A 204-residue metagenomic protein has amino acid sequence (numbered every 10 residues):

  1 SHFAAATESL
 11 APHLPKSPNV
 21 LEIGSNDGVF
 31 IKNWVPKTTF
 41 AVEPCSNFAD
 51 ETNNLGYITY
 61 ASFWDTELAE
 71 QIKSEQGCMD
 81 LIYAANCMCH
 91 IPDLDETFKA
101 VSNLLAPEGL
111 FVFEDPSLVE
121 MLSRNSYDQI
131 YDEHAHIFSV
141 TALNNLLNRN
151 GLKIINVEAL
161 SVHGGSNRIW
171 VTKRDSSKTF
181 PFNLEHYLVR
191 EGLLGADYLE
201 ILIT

Functional and structural regions predicted by a protein language model:
S1-E51, S126, Y131, Y198 (+1 more regions): Extended interfacial segments that mediate partner engagement and assembly in macromolecular machines
L55-Q71: Conserved SAM-binding strand-loop segment of SAM-dependent methyltransferases
D80-Y83: A conserved beta-strand element that flanks and buttresses the S-adenosyl-L-methionine
C87: Hydrophobic adenine-recognition pocket in adenosine-nucleotide-binding enzymes
D95-V112: A short glycine-rich, Lys/Arg-flanked "PGG" loop and its adjoining helix->strand segment in the class I
F113-H136, V140-A142: Short, glycine-/aromatic-enriched active-site segment of Class I SAM-dependent methyltransferases
L152-H163: Conserved S-adenosyl-L-methionine
G164-T204: Flexible, glycine-/basic-rich loop-and-beta segments that form/coincide with the SAM-dependent methyltransferase
